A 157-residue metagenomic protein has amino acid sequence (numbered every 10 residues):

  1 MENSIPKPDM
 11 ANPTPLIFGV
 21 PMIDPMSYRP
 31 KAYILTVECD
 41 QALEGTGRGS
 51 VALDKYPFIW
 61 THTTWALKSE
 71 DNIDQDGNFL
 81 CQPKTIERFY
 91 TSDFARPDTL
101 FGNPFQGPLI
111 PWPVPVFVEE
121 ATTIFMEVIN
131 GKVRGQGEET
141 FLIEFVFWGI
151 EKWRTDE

Functional and structural regions predicted by a protein language model:
M1-E157: Beta-strand-centric surfaces of beta-sandwich/beta-rich domains
